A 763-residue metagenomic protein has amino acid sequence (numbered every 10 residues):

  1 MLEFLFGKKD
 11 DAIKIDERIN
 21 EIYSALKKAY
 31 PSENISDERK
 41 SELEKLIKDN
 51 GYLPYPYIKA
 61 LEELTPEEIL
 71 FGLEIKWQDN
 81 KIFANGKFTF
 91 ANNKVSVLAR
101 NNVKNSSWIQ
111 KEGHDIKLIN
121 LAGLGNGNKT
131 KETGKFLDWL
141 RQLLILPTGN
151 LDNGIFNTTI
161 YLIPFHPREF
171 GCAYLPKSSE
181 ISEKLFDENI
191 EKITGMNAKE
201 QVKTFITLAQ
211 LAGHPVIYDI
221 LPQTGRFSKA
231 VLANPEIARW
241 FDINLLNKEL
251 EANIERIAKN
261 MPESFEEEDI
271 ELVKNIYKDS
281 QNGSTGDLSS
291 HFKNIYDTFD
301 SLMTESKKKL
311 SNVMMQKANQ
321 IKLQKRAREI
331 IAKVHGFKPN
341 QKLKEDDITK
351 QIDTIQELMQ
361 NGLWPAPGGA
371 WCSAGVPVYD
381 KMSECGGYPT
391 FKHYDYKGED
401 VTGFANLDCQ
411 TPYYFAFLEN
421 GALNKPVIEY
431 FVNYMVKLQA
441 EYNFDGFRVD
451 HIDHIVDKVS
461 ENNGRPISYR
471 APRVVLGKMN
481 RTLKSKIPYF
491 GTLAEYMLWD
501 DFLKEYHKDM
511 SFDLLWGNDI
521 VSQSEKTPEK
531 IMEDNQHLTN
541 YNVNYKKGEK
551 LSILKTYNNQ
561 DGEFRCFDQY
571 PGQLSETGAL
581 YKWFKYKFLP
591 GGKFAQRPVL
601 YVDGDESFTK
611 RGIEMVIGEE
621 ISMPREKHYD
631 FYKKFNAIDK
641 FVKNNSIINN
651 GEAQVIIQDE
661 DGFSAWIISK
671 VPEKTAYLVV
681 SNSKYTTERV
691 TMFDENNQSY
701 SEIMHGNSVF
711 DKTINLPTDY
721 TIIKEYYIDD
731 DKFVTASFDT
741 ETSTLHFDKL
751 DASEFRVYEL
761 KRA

Functional and structural regions predicted by a protein language model:
L2-I217, Q223-E429, A752-V757, K761: N-terminal structural segment of carbohydrate-active enzymes
L5-G7, D11-E44, L53, I206 (+11 more regions): Active-site-proximal helices and loops of the catalytic beta/alpha 8
K117-I119, I160-L162, V216-Y218, F447 (+3 more regions): Hydrophobic faces of well-ordered beta-strands that scaffold small-molecule active sites in alpha/beta enzyme cores
N128-G134, N189-G195, D457-A471, G572-E576 (+1 more regions): Short, flexible/disordered intra-domain loops and linkers
Y161-F170, I220-K229, D450-V456, E495-D500 (+1 more regions): Short, solvent-exposed turn/loop segments enriched in Gly/Ser/Thr/Pro and often Arg
D453, L551-K633: Aromatic/acidic polysaccharide-binding cleft in carbohydrate-active enzymes
I656-L716: Carbohydrate-binding surface patches
T735-A763: C-terminal beta-strand-rich structural cap/linker in extracellular carbohydrate-active enzymes
